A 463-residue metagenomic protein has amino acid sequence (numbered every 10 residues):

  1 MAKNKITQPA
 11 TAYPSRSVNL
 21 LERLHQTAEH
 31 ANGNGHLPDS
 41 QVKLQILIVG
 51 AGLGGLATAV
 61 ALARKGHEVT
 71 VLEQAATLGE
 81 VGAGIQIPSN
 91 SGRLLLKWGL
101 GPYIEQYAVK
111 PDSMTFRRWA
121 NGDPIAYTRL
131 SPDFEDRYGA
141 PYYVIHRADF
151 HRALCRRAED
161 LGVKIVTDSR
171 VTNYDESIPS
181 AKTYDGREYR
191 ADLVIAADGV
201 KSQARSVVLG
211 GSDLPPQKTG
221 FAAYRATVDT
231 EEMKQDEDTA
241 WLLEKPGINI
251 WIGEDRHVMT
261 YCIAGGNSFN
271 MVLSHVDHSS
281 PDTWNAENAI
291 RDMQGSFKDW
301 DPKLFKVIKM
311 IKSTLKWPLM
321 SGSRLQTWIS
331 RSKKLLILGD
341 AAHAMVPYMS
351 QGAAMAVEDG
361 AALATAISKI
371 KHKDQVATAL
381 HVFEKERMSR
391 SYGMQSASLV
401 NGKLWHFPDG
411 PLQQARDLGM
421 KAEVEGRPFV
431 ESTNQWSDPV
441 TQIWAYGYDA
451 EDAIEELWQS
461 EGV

Functional and structural regions predicted by a protein language model:
A2-L44, Q106, N121-G122, T365-V463: C-terminal helical "tail/cap" subdomain of flavin- and related membrane-associated enzymes
P38-S40, E188, W328-I329: Short, flexible hinge/linker loops that cap or flank conserved catalytic cores
Q45, E68, S268: Residues at the starts of beta-strands that form the adenosine-phosphate
I48-E68, L72-A75, I195-A196, T260 (+3 more regions): Conserved mid-domain beta->alpha element of the FAD-binding
H67, L100, V163: Short phosphate-binding/catalytic loops that engage adenosine nucleotides
L78-G79, Q203-A204, A344-V346: Catalytic P-loop NTPase motifs of RecA-like helicase/translocase cores
V81-R157, W405, G419: Active-site-adjacent segment of FAD-dependent monooxygenases/related oxidoreductases
T115, N121-P124, H151-K312: Conserved FAD-binding catalytic core of PHBH/FMO-like flavoproteins
